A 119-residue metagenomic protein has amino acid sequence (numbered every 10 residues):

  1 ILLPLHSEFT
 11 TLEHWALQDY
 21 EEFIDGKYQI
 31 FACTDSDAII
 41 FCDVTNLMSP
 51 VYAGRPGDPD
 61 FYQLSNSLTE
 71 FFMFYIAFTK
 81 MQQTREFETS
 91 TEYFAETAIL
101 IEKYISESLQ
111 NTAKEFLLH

Functional and structural regions predicted by a protein language model:
I1-L47, E102-H119: A surface-exposed partner-binding patch
E21, F61-L68, T91, K103: Generic detection of long, well-ordered alpha-helical segments
T45, A53-P59, I99-L100, Y104: Secondary-structure transition/turn motif
P50-E86: Compact, glycine/acidic-enriched structural inserts
M73-H119: Mixed-charge (acidic/basic) macromolecular-recognition segments
